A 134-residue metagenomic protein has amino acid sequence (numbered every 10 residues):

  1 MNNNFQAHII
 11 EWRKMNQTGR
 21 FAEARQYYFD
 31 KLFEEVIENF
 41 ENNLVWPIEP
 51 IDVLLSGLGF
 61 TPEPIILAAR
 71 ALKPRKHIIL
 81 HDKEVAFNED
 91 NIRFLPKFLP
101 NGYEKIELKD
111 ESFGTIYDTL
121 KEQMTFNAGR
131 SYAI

Functional and structural regions predicted by a protein language model:
M1-A133: Long, low-complexity, Lys/Arg-enriched
